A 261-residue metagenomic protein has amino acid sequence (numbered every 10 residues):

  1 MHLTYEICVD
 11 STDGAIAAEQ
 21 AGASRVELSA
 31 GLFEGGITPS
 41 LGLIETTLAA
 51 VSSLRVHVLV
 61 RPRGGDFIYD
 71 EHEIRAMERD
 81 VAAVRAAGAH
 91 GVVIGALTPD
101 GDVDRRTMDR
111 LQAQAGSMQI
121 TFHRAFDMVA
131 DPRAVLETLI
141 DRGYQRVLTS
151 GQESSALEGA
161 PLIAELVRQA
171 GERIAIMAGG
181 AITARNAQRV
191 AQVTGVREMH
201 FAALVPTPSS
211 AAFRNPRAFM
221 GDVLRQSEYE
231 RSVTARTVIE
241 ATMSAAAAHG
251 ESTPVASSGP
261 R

Functional and structural regions predicted by a protein language model:
L3-V9, V26-L28, V56-V60, V92-I94 (+4 more regions): Hydrophobic faces of well-ordered beta-strands that scaffold small-molecule active sites in alpha/beta enzyme cores
D10-A17, I68-D80, D127-R142, L166 (+1 more regions): Catalytic cores of alpha/beta
E19-V26, V51-S53, G88-G91, Q114-M118 (+3 more regions): Glycine-enriched alpha-helix->loop->beta-strand junction motifs that scaffold or abut catalytic
R25-T47, P62-Y69, G91-R105, G151: Glycine-rich, proline-tolerant flexible connector loops at the mouths of alpha/beta enzymes
G36-G64, V103-A125, A160-T183, Q226-H249: Alpha-helix-loop-beta-strand connector modules within alpha/beta enzyme cores
E45-R85, G95: Structural motif corresponding to the early beta-alpha repeats
G91-V103, A125-E165, A203-Y229: Glycine/Thr-rich beta-alpha phosphate-binding loop at enzyme active sites
G171-R261: C-terminal alpha-helical cap/extension of soluble enzyme domains
